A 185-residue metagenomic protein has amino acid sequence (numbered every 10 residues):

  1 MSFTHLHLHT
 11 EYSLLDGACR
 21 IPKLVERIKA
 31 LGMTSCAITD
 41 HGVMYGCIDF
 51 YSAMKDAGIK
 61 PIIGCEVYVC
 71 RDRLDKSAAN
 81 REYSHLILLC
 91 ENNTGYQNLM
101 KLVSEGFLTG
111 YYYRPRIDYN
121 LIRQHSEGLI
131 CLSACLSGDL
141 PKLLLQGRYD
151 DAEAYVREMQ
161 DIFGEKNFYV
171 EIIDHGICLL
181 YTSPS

Functional and structural regions predicted by a protein language model:
M1-S183: Phosphodiester-processing cores and adjacent nucleic acid-binding clamps
